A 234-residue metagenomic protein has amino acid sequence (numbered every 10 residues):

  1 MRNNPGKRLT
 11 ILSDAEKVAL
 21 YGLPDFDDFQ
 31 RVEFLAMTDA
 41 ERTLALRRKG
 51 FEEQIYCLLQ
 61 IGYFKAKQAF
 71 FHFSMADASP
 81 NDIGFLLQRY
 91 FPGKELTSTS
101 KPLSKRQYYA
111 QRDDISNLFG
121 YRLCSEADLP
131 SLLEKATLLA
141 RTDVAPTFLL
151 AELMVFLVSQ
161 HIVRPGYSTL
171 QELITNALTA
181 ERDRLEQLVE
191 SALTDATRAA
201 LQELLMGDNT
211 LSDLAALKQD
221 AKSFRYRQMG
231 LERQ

Functional and structural regions predicted by a protein language model:
R2-Q234: Long amphipathic alpha-helical coiled-coil/heptad-repeat bundle
